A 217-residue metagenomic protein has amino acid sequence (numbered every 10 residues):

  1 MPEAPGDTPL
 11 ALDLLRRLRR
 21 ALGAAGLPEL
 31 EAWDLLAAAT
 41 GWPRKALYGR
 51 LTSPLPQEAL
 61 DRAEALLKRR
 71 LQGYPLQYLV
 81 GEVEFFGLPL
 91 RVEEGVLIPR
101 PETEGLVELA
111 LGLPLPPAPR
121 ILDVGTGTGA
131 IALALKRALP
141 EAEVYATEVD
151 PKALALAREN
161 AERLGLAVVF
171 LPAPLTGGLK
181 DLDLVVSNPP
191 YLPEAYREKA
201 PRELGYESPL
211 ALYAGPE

Functional and structural regions predicted by a protein language model:
M1-Y48, T52-L55: Non-catalytic accessory regions of SAM-dependent methyltransferases
L10, L14, R62, E102-G105 (+1 more regions): Charged catalytic carboxylate motif
A37-G112: Conserved AdoMet
P75, P99, P189-P190, S208: Proline-centered helix-kink/hinge sites
P101-P201: Conserved SAM/SAH cofactor-binding pocket of Class I
V149-L154, P201-E217: Glycine-rich S-adenosyl-L-methionine
